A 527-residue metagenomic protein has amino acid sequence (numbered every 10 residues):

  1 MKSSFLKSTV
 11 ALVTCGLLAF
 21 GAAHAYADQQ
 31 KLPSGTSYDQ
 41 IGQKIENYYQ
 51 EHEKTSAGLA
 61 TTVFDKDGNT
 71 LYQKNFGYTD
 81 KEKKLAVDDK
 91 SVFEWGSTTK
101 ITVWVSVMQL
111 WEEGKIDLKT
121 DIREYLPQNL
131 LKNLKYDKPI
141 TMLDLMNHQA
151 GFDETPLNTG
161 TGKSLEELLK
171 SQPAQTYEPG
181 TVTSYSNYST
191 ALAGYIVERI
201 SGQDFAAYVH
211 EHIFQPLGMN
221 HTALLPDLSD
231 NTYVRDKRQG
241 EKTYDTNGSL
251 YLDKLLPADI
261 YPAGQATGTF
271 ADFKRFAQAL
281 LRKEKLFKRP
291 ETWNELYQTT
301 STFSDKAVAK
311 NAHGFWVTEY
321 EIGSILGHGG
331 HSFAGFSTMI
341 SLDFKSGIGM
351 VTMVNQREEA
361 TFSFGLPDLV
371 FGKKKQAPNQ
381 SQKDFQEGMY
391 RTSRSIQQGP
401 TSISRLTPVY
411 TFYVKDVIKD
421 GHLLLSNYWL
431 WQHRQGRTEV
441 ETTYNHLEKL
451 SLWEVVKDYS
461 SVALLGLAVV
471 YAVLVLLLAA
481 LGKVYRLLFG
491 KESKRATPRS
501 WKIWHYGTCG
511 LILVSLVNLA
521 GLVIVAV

Functional and structural regions predicted by a protein language model:
K2-V87, F93, Q109-I116, N147 (+5 more regions): N-terminal leader/targeting segments and the immediately adjacent pre-domain N-terminus
D28-N75, Q203, H210, K254-R495: Catalytic loop of the DD-peptidase/beta-lactamase superfamily, centered on the K-T-G motif and neighboring
Q40, K44-N47, S97, T102-S106 (+11 more regions): Extracytoplasmic/secreted proteins, especially bacterial periplasmic and envelope-associated proteins
H52, Y125, R199-I200, P216 (+1 more regions): Alpha-helical structural context
E53-A60, K83-D144, T176-Y188, Y261-G264: Short active-site loop at a secondary-structure junction that contains or immediately precedes the catalytic residue(s)
D65-T70, I122, L225-T232: Short, solvent-exposed turn/loop segments enriched in Gly/Ser/Thr/Pro and often Arg
L71, L85, D153-P156, G399-P400: Short, solvent-exposed loop/turn elements at domain surfaces
D80, L134-L342: Short, surface-exposed loop or secondary-structure junction motifs that flank catalytic or metal-binding residues
